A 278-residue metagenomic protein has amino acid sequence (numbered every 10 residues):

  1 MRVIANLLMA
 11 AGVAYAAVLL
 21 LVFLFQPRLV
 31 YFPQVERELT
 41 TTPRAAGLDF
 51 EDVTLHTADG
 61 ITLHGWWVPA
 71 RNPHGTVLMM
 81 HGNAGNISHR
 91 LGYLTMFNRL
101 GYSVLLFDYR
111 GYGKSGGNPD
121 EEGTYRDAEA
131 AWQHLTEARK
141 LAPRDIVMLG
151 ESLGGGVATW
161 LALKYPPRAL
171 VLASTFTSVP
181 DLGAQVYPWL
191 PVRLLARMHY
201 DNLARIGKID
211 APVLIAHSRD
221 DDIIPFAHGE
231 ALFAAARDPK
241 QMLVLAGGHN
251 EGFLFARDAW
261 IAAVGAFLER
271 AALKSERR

Functional and structural regions predicted by a protein language model:
L7-T54: An N-terminal hydrophobic leader/cap segment in hydrolases
A58-A138, A162: Membrane-embedded segments
Y93, N202, A211, P225-A234: Short alpha-helix in the alpha/beta-hydrolase fold that links the catalytic acid
A131-A138, P143-W189, R205: Primarily recognizes the serine-hydrolase "nucleophile elbow" in alpha/beta-hydrolase and SGNH/GDSL folds
K208-D210, I215-H217, D221: Short beta-strand/loop motif that positions the catalytic acidic residue of the alpha/beta-hydrolase fold
R219-I224, N250-E251: Acidic catalytic loop of the alpha/beta-hydrolase fold
E230-G252: Catalytic histidine neighborhood in serine/cysteine hydrolases with alpha/beta-hydrolase-type architecture
F253-F267: Post-His helix in hydrolase/transferase enzymes
